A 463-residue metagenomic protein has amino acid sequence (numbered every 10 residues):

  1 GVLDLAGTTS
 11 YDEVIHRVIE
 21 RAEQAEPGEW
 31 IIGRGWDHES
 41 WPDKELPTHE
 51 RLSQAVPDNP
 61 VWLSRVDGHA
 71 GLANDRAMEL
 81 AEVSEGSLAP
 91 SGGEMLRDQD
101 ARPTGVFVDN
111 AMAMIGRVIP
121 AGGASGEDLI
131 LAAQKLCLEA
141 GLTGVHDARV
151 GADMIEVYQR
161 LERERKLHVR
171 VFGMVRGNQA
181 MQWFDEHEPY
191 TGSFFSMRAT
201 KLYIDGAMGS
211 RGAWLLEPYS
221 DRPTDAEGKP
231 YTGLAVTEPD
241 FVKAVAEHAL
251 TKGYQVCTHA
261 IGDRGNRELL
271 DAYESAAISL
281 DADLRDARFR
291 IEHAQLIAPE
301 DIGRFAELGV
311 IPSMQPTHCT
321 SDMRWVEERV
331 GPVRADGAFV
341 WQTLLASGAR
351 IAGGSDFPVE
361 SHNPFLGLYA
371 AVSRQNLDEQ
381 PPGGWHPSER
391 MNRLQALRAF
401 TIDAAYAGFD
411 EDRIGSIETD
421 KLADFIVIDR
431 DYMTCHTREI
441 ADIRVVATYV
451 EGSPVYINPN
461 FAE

Functional and structural regions predicted by a protein language model:
G1-F184, L202-G265, A282-D283, A287-R288 (+4 more regions): Divalent metal-binding segments
R102, A207, K421, S453-V455: Residue-level signal for well-ordered, solvent-exposed loop/turn and beta-edge residues enriched in charged/polar side
D128, A246-C257, R264-F289, H293-A294 (+5 more regions): His/Asp/Glu-enriched, well-ordered alpha-helical/loop segment that forms or immediately abuts the divalent-metal
L161-R165, E186-F195, A282, F305-G309: Acidic (Asp/Glu)-rich catalytic clusters
F195-G212, G309-T320: Non-cysteine beta-strand/loop elements that form the S-adenosyl-L-methionine
V455-E463: Glycine- and charge-enriched low-complexity intrinsically disordered segments
